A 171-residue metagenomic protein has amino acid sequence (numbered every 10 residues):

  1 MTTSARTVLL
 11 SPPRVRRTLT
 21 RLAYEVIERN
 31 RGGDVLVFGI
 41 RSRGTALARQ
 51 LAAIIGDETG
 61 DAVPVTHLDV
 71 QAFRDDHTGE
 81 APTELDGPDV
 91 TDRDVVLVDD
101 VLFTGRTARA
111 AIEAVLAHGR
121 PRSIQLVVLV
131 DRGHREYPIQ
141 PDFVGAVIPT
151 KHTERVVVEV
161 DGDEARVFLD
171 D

Functional and structural regions predicted by a protein language model:
M1-D171: PRPP-associated nucleotide enzymes
